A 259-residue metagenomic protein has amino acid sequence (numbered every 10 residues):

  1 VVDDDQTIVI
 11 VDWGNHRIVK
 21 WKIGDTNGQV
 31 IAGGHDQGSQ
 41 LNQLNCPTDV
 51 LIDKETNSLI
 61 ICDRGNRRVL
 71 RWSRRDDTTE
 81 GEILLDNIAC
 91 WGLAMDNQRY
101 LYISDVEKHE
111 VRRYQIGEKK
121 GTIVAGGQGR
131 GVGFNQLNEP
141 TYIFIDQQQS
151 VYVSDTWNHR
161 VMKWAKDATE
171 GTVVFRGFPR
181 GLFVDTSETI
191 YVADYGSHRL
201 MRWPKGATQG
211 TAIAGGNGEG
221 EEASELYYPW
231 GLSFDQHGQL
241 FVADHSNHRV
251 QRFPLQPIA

Functional and structural regions predicted by a protein language model:
V2-D5, I52-T56, M95-Q98, I145-Q148 (+2 more regions): Residue-level detector of Asp-centered blade-edge/turn motifs that repeat once per structural unit in beta-propeller
T7-V9, S58-I60, Y100-Y102, V151-Y152 (+2 more regions): Conserved beta-propeller blade signature
V9-G33, S73: Beta-propeller domains
W13, I23, E55, R64 (+9 more regions): Short loop/turn segments immediately following the C-termini of beta-strands
H16-V19, R67-L70, H109-V111, H159-V161 (+2 more regions): Structural signal for beta-propeller blades
D25-T48, R75-A89, E118-T141, K166-R180 (+2 more regions): Gly/Pro-rich loop segments of beta-rich domains
F178-G206: Loop/turn-rich, solvent-exposed surfaces of beta-rich toroidal or solenoidal domains
Y227-A259: Blade-level signature of beta-propeller repeat domains, shared across WD40, Kelch, NHL, RCC1 and BNR/Asp-box propellers
